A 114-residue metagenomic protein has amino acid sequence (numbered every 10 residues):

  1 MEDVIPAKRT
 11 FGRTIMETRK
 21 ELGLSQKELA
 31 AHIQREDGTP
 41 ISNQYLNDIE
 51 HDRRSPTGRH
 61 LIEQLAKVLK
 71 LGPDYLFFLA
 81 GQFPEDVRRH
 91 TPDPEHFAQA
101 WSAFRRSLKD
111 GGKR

Functional and structural regions predicted by a protein language model:
M1-G23, A31, S102: A short, Lys/Arg-rich alpha-helix, primarily the initiator
G23-D48: Short alpha-helical DNA-recognition segment
I33, E50, L61, A80: DNA major-groove recognition helix of helix-turn-helix
E36-D37, R53, A80-P84: The DNA-recognition helices of helix-turn-helix-type DNA-binding domains
P40, H51-K67: Short, basic-rich loop-to-helix N-cap that marks the start of a DNA-contacting helix
Q64, Y75-F78: Short, solvent-exposed amphipathic helices
A80-R114: Interfacial/linker helices and their anchor residues that mediate assembly or domain coupling
